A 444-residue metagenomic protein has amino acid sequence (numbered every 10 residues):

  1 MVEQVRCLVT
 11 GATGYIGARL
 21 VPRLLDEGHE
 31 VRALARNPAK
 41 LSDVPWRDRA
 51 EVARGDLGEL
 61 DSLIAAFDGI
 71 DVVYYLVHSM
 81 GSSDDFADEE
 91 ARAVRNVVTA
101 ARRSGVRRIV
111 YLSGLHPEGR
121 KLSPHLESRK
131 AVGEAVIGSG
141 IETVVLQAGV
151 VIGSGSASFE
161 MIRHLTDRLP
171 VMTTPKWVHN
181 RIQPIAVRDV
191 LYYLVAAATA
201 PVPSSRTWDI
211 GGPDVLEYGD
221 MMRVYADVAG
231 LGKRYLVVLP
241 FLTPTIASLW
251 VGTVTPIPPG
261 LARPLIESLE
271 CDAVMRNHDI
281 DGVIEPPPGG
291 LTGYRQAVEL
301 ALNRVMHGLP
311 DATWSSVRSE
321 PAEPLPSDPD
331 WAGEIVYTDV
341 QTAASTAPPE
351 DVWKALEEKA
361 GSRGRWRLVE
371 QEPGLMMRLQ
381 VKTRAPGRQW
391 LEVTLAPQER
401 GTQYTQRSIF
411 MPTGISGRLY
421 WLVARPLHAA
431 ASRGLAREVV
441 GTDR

Functional and structural regions predicted by a protein language model:
V2-H29: N-terminal Rossmann NAD(P)H-binding glycine-rich loop of SDR-like oxidoreductase domains
A39, D43-S104, G114-K121: NAD(P)H-binding glycine-rich loop region in Rossmannoid oxidoreductase-like domains and their noncatalytic homologs
A93, A157-S158, W177-T199, R206 (+1 more regions): Substrate-positioning beta->alpha
S113, E134-A157, M161-H164, R168 (+1 more regions): Conserved beta-loop-beta element that borders a ligand/cofactor-binding pocket
G153-M161, A197-W208, L231-R234: Glycine/proline-rich active-site loop of Rossmann-fold NAD(P)-dependent oxidoreductases
L242-V305, L309-A332: A hydrophobic C-terminal alpha-helical subdomain
A332-D339, A344-W390: Glycine-rich portal/gate segments that line the openings of hydrophobic small-molecule binding cavities
T383-A429: Beta-strand/loop substructures that line and gate deep hydrophobic ligand-binding cavities in soluble
